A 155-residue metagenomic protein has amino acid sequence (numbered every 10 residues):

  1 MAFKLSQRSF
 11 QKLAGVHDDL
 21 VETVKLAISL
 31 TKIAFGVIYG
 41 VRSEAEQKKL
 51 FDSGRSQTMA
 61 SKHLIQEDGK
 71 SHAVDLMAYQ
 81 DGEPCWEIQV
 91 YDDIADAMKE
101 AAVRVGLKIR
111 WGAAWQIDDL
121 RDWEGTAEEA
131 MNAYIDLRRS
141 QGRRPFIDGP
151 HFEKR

Functional and structural regions predicted by a protein language model:
M1-G36: Active-site acidic/histidine clusters and adjacent loop/turn architecture that either coordinate catalytic ions
A14, A45, G54, A113 (+1 more regions): Solvent-exposed, flexible loop/coil residues
G15-D18, E22, A45, S71 (+1 more regions): Short, well-structured alpha-helical interface segments that form or flank functional binding sites
K25-R55: Extended, low-complexity, intrinsically disordered C-terminal regulatory tails of eukaryotic serine/threonine kinases
G54-H63: Cytochrome P450 catalytic domain signature, combining two hallmark sequence patches
L64-R155: Catalytic cores and adjacent binding grooves of peptidoglycan-active enzymes
